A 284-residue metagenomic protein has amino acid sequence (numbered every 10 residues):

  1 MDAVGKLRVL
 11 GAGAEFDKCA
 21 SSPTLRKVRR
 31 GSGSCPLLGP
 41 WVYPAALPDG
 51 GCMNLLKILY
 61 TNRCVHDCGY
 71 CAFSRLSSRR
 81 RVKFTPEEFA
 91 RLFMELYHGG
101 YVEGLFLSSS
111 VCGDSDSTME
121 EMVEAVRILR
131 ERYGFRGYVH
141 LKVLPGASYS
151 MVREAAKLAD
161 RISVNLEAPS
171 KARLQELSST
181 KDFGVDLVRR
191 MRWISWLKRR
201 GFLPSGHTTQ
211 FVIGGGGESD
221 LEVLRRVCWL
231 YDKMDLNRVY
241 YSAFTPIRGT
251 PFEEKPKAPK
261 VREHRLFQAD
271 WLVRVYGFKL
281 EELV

Functional and structural regions predicted by a protein language model:
M1-R63: Flexible, acidic/Gly-rich N-terminal and inter-domain linker regions that tether and position cofactor-handling modules
K6, D67, Y101-E103, F135 (+2 more regions): Short loop/turn motifs at secondary-structure junctions
I58-E87: Canonical Radical SAM [4Fe-4S] cluster-binding loop centered on the CxxxCxxC motif and its immediate flanking residues
C71, G104-L107, I162-V164, V239: Hydrophobic residues within beta-strands of alpha/beta enzymes
F73-R79, L105-S115, V139: Short acidic, glycine/Ser/Thr-rich loop/turn "cap" segments at secondary-structure junctions
A90, M94, G113-Y276: Conserved AdoMet/S-adenosylmethionine-binding subsite of the radical SAM
M94-S110, A269: Short Fe-S-cluster ligation motifs
V275, K279-V284: Hydrophobic, secondary-structure "cap" segments at the distal end of domains
